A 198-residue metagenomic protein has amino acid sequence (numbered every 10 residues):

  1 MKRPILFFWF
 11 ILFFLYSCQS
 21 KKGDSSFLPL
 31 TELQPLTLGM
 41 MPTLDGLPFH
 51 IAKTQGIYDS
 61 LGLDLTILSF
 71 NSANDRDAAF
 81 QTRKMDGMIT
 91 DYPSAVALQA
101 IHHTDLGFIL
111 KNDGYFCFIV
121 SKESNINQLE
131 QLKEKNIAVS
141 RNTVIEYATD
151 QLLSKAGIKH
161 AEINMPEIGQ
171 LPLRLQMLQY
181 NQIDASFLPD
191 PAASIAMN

Functional and structural regions predicted by a protein language model:
K2-W9: Sec-dependent signal peptide recognition, specifically the positively charged N-region followed immediately by
F14-S17: C-terminal motif of bacterial Sec signal peptides marking the signal peptidase cleavage site
Q19-K21: Bacterial signal peptide processing site
S26-H160, N164-Y180, D184-D190: Short, glycine-/small- and polar/acidic-enriched structural segments that line small-molecule recognition paths
P189-N198: Short, intrinsically disordered, charge-balanced linker/junction segments flanking boundaries in proteins
